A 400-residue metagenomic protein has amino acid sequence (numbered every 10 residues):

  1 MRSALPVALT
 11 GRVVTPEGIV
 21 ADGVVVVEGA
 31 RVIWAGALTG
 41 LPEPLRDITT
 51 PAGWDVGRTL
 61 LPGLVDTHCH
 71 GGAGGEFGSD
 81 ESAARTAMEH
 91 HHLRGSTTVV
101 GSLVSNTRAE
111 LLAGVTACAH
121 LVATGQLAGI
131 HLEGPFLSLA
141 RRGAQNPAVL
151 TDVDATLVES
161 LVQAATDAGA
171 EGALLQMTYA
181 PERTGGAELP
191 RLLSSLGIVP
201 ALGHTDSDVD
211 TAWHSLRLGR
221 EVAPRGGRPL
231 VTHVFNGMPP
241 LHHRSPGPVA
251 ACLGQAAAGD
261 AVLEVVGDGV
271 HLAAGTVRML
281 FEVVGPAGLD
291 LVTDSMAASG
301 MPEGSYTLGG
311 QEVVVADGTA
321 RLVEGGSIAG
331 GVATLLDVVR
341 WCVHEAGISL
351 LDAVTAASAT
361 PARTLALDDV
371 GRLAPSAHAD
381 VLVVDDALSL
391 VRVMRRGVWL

Functional and structural regions predicted by a protein language model:
M1-P44, V398: N-terminal metal-binding scaffold of metallo-dependent hydrolase/deaminase domains
R2-T10, E17, P42-R85, E89: Replace "His-x-His-based motif
P6, T59-L64, V199, P229 (+3 more regions): Hydrophobic "anchor" residues on beta-strands that sit immediately upstream of conserved functional sites
H68, L132, L193, V231 (+2 more regions): Conserved, mostly hydrophobic/aromatic
H70, R85-G114, Q126-S138, G169-E182 (+3 more regions): Divalent metal-dependent hydrolysis catalytic cores, especially in the metallo-beta-lactamase
E81-A83, G114-A117, R244-V249: Charged helix-capping and loop-helix junction motifs
T151-L263, V270-L289: Histidine/acidic residue-rich metal-binding segments in metalloenzymes
G247-L263, F281-T293, A298-V384: His/Asp/Glu-enriched, well-ordered alpha-helical/loop segment that forms or immediately abuts the divalent-metal
